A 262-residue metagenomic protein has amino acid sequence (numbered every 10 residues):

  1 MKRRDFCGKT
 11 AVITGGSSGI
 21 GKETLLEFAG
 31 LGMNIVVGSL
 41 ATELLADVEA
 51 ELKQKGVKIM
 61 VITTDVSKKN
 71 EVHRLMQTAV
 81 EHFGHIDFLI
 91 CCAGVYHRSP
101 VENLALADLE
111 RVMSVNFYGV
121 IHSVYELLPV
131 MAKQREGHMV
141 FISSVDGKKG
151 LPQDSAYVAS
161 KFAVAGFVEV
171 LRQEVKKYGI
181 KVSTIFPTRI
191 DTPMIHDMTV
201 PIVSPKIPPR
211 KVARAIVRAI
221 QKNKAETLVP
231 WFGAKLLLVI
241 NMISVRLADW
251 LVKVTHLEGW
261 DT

Functional and structural regions predicted by a protein language model:
S17-S18: Conserved glycine-rich cofactor-binding loop
L31-D47: Conserved glycine-rich Rossmann-like NAD(P)H-binding loop of the short-chain dehydrogenase/reductase
T63-R74, L106: The beta1-alpha1 cofactor-binding region of Rossmann-like NAD(H)/NADP(H)-dependent oxidoreductases
P100-V101, A105-R111: Substrate-binding pocket helix/loop in short-chain dehydrogenase/reductase
V124, S160: Active-site helix of classical SDR
S144: Residue(s) in the substrate-gating loop at a strand-loop-helix junction that position the organic substrate next
T184, P201-K235: C-terminal helical subdomain
